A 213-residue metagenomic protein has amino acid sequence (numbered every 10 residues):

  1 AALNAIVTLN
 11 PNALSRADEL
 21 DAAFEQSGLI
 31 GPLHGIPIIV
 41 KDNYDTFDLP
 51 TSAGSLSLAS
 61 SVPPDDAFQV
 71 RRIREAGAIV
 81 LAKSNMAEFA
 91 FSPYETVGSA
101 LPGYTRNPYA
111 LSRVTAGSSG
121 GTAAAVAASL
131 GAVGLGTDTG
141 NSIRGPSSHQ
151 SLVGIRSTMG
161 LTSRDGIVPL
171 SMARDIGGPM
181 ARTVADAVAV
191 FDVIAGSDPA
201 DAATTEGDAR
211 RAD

Functional and structural regions predicted by a protein language model:
A1-G140, T158: Gly/Ser-rich catalytic/binding loops embedded in alpha/beta enzyme cores
S15, R72, R144, D186-A189: Short, solvent-exposed alpha-helical surface patches in well-structured domains
G28, L81-A82, N141-Q150, A200-T205: Short, mixed-charge, low-aromatic patches
V70, R74, V126, P146-L152 (+1 more regions): Mature extracellular/periplasmic domains of secretome proteins
P93, S147, F191: Short, flexible helix/strand-to-coil boundary loops that buttress conserved ligand/catalytic motifs in alpha/beta
A128, R156-D213: A short helix-breaking turn/cap at a secondary-structure junction
T139-D165: Glycine/threonine-rich beta-strand-loop-alpha-helix active-site module that forms ligand/phosphate-binding
